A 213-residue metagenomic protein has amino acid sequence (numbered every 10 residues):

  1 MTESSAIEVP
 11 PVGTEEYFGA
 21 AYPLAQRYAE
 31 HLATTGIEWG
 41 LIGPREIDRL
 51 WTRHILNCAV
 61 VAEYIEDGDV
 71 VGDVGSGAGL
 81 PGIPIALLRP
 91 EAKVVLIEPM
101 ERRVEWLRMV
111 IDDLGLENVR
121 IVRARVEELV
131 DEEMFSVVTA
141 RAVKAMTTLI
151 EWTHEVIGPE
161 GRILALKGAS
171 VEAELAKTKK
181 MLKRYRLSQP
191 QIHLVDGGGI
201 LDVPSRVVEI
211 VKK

Functional and structural regions predicted by a protein language model:
M1-G72, L88, R102-V119: Class I SAM-dependent transferase core
V74-S76: Conserved beta-strand/loop positions that form the S-adenosyl-L-methionine
A78-E91: Conserved SAM-binding loop of SAM-dependent methyltransferases across substrates and taxa, primarily the Class I
K93-E98: Conserved SAM-binding motif I beta-strand of class I
V122-E128, V143-K144: Conserved SAM/SAH-binding loop
E127-V137: A short acidic, Gly/Pro-enriched loop at the edge of an enzyme's catalytic core that lines a small-molecule cofactor
I150-I163: A short glycine-rich, Lys/Arg-flanked "PGG" loop and its adjoining helix->strand segment in the class I
S170-K213: Active-site capping/gating segments
